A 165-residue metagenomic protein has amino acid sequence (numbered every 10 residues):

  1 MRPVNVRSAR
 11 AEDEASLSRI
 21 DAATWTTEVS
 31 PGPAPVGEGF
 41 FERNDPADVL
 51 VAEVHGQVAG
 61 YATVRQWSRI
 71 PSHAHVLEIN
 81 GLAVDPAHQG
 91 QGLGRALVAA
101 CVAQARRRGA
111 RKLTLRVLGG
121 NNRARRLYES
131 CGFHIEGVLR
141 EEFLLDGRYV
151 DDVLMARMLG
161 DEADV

Functional and structural regions predicted by a protein language model:
R2, S8-E14, S18-A87, V98-A100 (+2 more regions): Acetyl-CoA-dependent GNAT
Q66, G94, V98, G120-A124 (+1 more regions): Short glycine/proline-centered loop/turn elements that form peptide/ligand docking sites
V84, G90-A103, N122, R126-S130: Conserved acetyl-CoA-binding loop-helix of GNAT-fold acetyltransferases
A105-R116: Conserved GNAT acetyl-CoA-binding A-motif
T114-V117, E129, H134-V150: Conserved catalytic-core motifs of GNAT/GCN5-like acyltransferases
R148-V165: Terminal substrate-recognition subdomain of acyl/acetyltransferases
